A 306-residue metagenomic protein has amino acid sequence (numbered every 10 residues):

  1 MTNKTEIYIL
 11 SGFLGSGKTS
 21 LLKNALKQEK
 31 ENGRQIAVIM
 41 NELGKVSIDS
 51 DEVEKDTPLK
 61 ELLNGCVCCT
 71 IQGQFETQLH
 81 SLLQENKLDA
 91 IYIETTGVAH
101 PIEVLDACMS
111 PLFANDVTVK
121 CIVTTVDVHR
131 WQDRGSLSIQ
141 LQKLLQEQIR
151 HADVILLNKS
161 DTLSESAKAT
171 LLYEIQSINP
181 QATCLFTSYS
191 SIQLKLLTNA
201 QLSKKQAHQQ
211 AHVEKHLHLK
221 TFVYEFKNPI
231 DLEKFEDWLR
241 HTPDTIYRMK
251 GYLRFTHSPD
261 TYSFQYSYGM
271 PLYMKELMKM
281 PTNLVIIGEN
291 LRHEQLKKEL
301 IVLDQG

Functional and structural regions predicted by a protein language model:
T2, E147-K279, H293, Q305-G306: C-terminal accessory "lid"/substrate-recognition subdomains
T2-S11, S16-I139: Nucleotide-state-sensitive switch-loop elements of NTP-binding domains
G135-H151: Flexible active-site lid/hinge loop adjacent to a nucleotide/diphosphate and Mg2+-phosphate binding pocket
I286: Flexible loop/N-cap segments at domain edges
